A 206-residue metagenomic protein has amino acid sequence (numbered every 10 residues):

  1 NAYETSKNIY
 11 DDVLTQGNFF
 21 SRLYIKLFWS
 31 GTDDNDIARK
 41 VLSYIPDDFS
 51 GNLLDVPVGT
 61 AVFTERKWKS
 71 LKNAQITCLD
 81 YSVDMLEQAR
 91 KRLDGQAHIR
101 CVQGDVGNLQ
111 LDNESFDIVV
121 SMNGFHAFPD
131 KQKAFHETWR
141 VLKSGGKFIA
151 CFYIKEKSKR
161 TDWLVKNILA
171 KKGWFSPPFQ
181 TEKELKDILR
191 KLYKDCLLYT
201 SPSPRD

Functional and structural regions predicted by a protein language model:
N1-D47, V62-R66: Conserved class I S-adenosyl-L-methionine
L54-N108: Class I SAM-dependent methyltransferase SAM/SAH-binding core
V120: A conserved beta-strand element that flanks and buttresses the S-adenosyl-L-methionine
N123-G124: Short catalytic micro-motifs in class I SAM-dependent methyltransferases
Q132-S144: A short glycine-rich, Lys/Arg-flanked "PGG" loop and its adjoining helix->strand segment in the class I
I149-K171: Conserved class I S-adenosyl-L-methionine
S176-Y193: Short alpha-helix
Y199-D206: Conserved small/polar residues in nucleotide/adenosyl-binding loops
